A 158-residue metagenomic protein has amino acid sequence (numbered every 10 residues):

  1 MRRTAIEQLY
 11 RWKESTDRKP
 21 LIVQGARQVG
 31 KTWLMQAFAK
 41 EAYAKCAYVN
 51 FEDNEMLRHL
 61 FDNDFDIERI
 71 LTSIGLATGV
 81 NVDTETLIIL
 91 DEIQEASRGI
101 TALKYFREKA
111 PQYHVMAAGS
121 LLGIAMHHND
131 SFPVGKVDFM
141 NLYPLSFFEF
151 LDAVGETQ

Functional and structural regions predicted by a protein language model:
M1-Q158: Phosphate-binding site recognition
